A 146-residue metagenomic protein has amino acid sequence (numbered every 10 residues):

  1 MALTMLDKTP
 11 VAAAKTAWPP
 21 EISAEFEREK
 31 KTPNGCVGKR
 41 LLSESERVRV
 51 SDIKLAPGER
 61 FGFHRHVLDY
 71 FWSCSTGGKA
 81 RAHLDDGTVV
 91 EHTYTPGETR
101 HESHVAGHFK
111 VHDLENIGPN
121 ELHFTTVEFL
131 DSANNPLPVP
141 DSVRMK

Functional and structural regions predicted by a protein language model:
A2-D52, A82-L84, V89-V111, E115 (+2 more regions): A short, N-terminal "cap"/entry segment at the start of jelly-roll beta-barrel domains of the cupin/DSBH fold
E44-S45, I53-R65: Short, surface-exposed binding/anchoring microloops in extracellular/periplasmic proteins
G62-V67, H112, N116: His-enriched metal-coordination microenvironments in redox/metal-binding proteins
H66-D86: Glycine- and acidic-residue-biased ligand/ion/polar-headgroup-sensing regions
